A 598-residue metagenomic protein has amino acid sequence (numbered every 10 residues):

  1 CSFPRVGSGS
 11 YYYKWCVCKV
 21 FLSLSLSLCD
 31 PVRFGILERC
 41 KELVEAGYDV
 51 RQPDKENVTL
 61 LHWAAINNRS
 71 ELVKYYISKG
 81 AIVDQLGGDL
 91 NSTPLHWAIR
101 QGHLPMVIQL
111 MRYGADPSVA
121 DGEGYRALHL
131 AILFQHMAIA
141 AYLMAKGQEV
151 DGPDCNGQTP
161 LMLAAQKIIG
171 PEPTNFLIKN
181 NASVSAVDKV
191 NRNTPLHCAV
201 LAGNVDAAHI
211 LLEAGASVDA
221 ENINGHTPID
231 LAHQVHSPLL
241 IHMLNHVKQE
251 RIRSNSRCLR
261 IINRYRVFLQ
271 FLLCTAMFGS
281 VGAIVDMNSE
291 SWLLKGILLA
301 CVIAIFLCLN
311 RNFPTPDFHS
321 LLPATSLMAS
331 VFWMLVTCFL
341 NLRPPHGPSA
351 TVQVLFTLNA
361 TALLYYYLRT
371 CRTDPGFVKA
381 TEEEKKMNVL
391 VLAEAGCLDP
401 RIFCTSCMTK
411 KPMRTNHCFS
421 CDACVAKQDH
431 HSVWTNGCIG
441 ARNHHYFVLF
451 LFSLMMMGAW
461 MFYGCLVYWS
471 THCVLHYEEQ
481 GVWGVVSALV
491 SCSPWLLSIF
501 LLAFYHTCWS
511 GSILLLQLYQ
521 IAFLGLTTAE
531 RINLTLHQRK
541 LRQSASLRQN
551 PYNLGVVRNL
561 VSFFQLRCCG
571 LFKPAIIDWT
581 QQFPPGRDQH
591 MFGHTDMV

Functional and structural regions predicted by a protein language model:
S23, K55-E56, D89-L90, G122-E123 (+3 more regions): Ankyrin repeat start-site detector
L26, T59, T93, P105 (+6 more regions): Ankyrin-repeat start motif
G35, N68, G102, Q135 (+3 more regions): Ankyrin-repeat intra-repeat helix-capping/turn positions
R39, E71-L72, P105-M106, A138-I139 (+3 more regions): Conserved ankyrin/ankyrin-like repeat signature
K41-Y48, K74-I82, I108-A115, A141-E149 (+3 more regions): Ankyrin repeat domain, specifically the short helix-to-loop turn at the C-terminus of the second helix of each repeat
V50-P53, V83-G87, P117-A120, V150-P153 (+2 more regions): Ankyrin repeat boundary signal
R251, R260-P412, H417, D422-A426 (+2 more regions): Membrane-associated feature with strongest affinity for ZDHHC
